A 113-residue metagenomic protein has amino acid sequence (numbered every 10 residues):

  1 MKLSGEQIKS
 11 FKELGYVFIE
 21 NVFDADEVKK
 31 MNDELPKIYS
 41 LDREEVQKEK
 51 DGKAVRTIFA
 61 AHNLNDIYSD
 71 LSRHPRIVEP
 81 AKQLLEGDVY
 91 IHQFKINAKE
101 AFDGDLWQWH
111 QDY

Functional and structural regions predicted by a protein language model:
M1-L14, I19-Y113: Non-heme Fe(II)-dependent double-stranded beta-helix
